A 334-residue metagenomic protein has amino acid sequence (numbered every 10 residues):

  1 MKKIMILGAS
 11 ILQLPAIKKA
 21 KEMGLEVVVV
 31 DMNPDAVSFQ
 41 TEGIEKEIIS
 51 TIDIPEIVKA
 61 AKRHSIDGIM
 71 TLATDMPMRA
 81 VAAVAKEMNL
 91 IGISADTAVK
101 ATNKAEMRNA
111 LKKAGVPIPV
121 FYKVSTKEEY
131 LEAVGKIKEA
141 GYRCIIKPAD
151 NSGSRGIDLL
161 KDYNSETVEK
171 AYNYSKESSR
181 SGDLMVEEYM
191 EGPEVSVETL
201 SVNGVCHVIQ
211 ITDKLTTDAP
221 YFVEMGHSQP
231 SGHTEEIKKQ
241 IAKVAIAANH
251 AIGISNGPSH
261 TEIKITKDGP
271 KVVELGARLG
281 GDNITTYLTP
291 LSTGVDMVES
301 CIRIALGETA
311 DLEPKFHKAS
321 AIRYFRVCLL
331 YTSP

Functional and structural regions predicted by a protein language model:
M1-I4: Extreme N-terminal starter segment of soluble prokaryotic enzymes
I6-Q13: Glycine-rich adenosine-cofactor-binding loop
V29-T41: Short, glycine/polar-rich helix-capping loops at beta-to-alpha or helix-loop-helix junctions that flank or form
F39-S125: Conserved N-proximal alpha/beta basic substrate-recognition cap immediately N-terminal to, or forming the N-lobe
N103-L184, E191, N203, S231-K243 (+1 more regions): Active-site nucleotide/adenylate-binding loops and adjacent lid/helix of ATP-dependent enzymes
Y174-D183, E188-S231, K239-V272, G276-T285 (+1 more regions): Phosphate-binding core of ATP-grasp and ATP-grasp-like enzymes
G269, L279-L329: C-terminal structural cap/anchor segments
Y331-P334: Conserved small/polar residues in nucleotide/adenosyl-binding loops
